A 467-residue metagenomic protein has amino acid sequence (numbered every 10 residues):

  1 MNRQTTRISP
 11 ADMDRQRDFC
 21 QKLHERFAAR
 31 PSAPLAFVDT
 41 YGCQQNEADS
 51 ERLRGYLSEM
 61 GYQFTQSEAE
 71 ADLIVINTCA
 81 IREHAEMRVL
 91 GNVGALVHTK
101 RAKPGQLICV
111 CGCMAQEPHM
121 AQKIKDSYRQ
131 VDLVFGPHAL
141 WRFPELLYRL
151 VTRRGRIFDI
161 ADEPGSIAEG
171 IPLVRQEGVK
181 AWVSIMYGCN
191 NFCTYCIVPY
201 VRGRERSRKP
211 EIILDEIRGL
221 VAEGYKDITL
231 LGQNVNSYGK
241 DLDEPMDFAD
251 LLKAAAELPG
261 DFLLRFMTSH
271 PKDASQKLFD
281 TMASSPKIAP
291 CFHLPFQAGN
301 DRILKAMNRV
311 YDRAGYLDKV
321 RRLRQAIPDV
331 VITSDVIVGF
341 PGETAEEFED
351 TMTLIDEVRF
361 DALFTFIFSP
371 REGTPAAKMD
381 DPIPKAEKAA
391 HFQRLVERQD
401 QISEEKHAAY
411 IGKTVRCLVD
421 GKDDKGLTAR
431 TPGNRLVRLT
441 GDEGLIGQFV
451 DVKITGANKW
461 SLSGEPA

Functional and structural regions predicted by a protein language model:
M1, T6, L23, K378-A467: Terminal RNA-binding accessory module
M1-Y238, K277, F292, A314-Q325 (+3 more regions): Proteins enriched for Cys/Gly/acidic motifs involved in redox and nucleic-acid/cofactor modification
C43, G239-A256, G260, M307 (+1 more regions): Radical SAM enzyme [4Fe-4S]-AdoMet core and its adjacent flexible, acidic and glycine-rich loops/tails across
G105-V110, E117-H119, A222-A345: Conserved SAM/AdoMet-binding glycine-rich loop
L173-R175, D280-S284, F296, H407-A409 (+2 more regions): Replace "in large, NTP-powered and nucleic-acid-processing enzymes" with "in large, NTP-powered factors and other
Q176-V179, C189-N191, I288, A298 (+5 more regions): Short flexible coil/turn linkers enriched for glycine and charged/polar residues that connect secondary-structure
L294, D335, I355, L363 (+3 more regions): Hydrophobic, well-ordered secondary-structure elements that form the walls of internal hydrophobic environments
E343, V358-F360: Contiguous mid-protein beta-loop-alpha structural module that forms a pocket-lining wall or clamp of enzyme active
